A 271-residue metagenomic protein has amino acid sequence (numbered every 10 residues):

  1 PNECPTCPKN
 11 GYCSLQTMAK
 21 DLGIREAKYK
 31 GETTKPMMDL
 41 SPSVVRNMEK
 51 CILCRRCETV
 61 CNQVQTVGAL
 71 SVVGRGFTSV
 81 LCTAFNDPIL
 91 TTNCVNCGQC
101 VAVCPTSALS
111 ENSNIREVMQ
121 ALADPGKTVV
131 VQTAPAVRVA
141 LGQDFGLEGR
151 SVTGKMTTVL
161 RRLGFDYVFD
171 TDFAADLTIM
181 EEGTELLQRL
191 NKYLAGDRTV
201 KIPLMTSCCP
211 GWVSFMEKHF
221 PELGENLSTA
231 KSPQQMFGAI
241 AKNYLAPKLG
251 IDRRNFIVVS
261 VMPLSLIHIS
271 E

Functional and structural regions predicted by a protein language model:
P1-N96, A102, L109-A121, T128: Fe-S ferredoxin-like electron-transfer domains and their immediately adjacent linker/connector regions across
C57, T66, C100, P105 (+3 more regions): Short loop/turn motifs at secondary-structure junctions
Q65, C104, L245-L249: Structural motif corresponding to the C-terminal cap of alpha-helices
E111-E271: Iron-sulfur-associated redox domains of electron-transfer enzymes in respiratory and anaerobic energy metabolism
